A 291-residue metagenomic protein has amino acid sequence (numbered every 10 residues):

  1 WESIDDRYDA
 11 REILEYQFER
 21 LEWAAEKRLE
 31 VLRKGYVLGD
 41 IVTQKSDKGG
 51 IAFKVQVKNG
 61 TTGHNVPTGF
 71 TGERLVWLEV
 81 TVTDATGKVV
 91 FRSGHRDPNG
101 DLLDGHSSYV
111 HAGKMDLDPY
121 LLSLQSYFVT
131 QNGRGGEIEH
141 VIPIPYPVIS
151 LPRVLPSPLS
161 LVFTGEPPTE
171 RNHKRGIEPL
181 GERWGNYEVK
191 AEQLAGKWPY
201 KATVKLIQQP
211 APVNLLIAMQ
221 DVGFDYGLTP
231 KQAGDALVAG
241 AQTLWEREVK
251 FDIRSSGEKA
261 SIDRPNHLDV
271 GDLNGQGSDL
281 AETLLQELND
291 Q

Functional and structural regions predicted by a protein language model:
W1-D290: Short, conserved sequence motifs used for protein processing/export or organelle targeting and for catalysis
